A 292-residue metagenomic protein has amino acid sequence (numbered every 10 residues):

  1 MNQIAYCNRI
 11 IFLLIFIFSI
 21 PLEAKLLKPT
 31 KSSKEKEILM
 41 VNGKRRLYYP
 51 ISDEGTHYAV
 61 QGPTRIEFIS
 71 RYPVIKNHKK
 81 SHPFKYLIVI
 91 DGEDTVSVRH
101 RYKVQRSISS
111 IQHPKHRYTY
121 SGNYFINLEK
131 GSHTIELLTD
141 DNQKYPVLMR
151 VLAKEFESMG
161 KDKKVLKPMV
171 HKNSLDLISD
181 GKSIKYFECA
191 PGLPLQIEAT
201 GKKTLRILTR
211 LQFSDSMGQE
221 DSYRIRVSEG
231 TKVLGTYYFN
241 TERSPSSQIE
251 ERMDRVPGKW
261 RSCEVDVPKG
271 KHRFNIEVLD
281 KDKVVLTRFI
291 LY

Functional and structural regions predicted by a protein language model:
N2-I11: Bacterial N-terminal signal peptides that target proteins for export
I11-S19: Bacterial N-terminal signal peptides
A24-P63, P73-H78, R99, Q105 (+5 more regions): Glycan-recognition and processing domains
L39, I88-V89, L177, V227: Short aromatic-centered micro-motifs
G55-T64, F125-G131, P194-K203, E264-G270 (+1 more regions): Extracellular and analogous surface-interaction loops
H78-Y86, M217-I225: Short coil-to-beta strand junction motifs in C2/discoidin
I90-A153, E229-L291: Beta-strand-rich ligand-recognition modules
